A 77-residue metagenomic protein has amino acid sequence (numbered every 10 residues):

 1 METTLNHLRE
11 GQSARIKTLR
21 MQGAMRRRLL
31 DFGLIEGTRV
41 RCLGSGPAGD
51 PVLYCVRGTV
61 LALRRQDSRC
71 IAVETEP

Functional and structural regions predicted by a protein language model:
E2, M25-R28: Short alpha-helix capping/helix-loop boundary micro-motifs
T3, S45-P77: C-terminal structural segments of small proteins and small subunits
N6, K17, R41-L43, E74: Conserved positions in beta-strands of structured domains
Q12-M25, R69: Short, structured beta-strand/loop micro-motifs enriched in basic residues and often containing a Trp
R15, D31-F32, G44: Charged, well-structured alpha/beta interaction segments
